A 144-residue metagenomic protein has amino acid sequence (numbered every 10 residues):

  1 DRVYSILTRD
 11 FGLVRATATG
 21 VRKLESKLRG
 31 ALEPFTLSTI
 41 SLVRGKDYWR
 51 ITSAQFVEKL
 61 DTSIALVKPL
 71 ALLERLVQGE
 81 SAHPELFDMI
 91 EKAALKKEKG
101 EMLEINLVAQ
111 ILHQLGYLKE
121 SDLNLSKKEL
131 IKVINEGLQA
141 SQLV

Functional and structural regions predicted by a protein language model:
D1-R2, L7-L37, S41-V144: Non-catalytic alpha-helical scaffolds and adjoining flexible linkers that form interface surfaces for assembly
